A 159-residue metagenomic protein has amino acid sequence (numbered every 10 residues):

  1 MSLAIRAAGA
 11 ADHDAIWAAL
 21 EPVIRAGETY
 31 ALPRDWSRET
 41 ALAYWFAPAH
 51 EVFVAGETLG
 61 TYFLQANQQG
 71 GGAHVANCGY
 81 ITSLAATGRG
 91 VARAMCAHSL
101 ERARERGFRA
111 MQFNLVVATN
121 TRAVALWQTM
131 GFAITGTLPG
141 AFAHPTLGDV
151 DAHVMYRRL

Functional and structural regions predicted by a protein language model:
S2, Y80-I81, L115, H144-L159: Terminal substrate-recognition subdomain of acyl/acetyltransferases
A4-I16: A short beta-loop-alpha structural element at the N-terminal edge of CoA-dependent acyl/N-acetyltransferase catalytic
A26-T29, P33-A85, C96-H98, R102 (+1 more regions): Acetyl-CoA-dependent GNAT
Y80-A85, R89, V117-T119: Active-site acidic-Proline motif in GNAT/NAT acetyltransferases
G88-E105, V124-T129: Conserved acetyl-CoA-binding loop-helix of GNAT-fold acetyltransferases
A103-V116: Conserved GNAT acetyl-CoA-binding A-motif
F113-A123, A141-A143: Conserved beta-strand-loop-alpha-helix junction that forms the acyl-donor binding cleft
Q128-T137: Conserved acetyl-CoA-binding loop of GNAT-fold acetyltransferases
